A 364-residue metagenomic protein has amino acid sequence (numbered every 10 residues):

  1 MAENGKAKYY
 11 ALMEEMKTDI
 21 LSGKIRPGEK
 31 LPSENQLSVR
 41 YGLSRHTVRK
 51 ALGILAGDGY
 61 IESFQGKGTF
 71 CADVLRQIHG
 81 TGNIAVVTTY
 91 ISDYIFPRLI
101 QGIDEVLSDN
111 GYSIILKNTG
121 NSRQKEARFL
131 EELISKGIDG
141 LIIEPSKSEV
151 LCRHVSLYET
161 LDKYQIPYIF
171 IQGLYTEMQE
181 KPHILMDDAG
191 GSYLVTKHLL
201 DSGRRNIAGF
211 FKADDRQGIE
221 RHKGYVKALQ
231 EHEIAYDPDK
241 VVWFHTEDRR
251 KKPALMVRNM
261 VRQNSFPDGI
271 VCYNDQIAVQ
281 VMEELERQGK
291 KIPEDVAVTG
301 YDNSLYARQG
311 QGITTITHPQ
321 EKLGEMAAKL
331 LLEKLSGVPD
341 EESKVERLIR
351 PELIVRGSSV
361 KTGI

Functional and structural regions predicted by a protein language model:
M1-I78: N-terminal helix-turn-helix DNA-binding module of bacterial transcription factors
N4, E14-T18, A72-L194, R262: Alpha-helical recognition/docking segments in bacterial nutrient-uptake and carbohydrate-utilization systems
E14-E15, A254-I364: Flexible loop/turn connectors
P27-E29, N206, Y236-K240, I292-A297: Short acidic capping loops at alpha-helix termini that bridge into adjacent secondary structure
Y94-D109, G191, Q217-Y236, Q280 (+2 more regions): Short, solvent-exposed amphipathic alpha-helices that sit in or adjacent to ligand/effector-binding or catalytic
S108-N118, G209, A228-R250: Short beta-strand elements in bilobed, periplasmic/extracellular small-molecule ligand-binding domains
Q179-G209, K227, R250-R258, A278 (+1 more regions): Hydrophobic alpha-helical segments within soluble ligand-binding/sensing domains
Y193-I234, E341-S359: An alpha-beta-alpha
